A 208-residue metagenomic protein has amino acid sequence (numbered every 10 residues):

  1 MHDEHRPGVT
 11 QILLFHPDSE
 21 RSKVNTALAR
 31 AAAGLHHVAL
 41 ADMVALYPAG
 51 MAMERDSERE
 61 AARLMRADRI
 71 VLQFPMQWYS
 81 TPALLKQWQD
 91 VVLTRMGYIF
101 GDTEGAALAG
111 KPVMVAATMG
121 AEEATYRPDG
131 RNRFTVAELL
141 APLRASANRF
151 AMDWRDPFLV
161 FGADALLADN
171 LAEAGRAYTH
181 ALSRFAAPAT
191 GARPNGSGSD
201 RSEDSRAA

Functional and structural regions predicted by a protein language model:
H2-V44, Y178-T179: N-terminal beta1-alpha1 ligand-phosphate binding loop
Q11-L13, A39-A41, V71, M114-A116 (+1 more regions): Hydrophobic/aromatic beta-strand patches that form the interior of the parallel beta-sheet core in alpha/beta enzyme
K23-A27, R55, A83-Q87, D169: Generic recognition of short, well-ordered alpha-helical segments
A33, L140-A208: Glycine-rich phosphate/pyrophosphate-binding loop and the adjoining helix
L40-A62: N-terminal beta-loop-helix "entrance" segment that forms/cooperates in small-molecule cofactor or anionic ligand
M43-A45, M76, L159: Active-site loop/turn elements of alpha/beta-hydrolase fold enzymes, especially the short glycine-/histidine-rich
Y47-G50, E123-R127, A163-L166: A short acidic, helix-capping loop that chelates divalent metal ions and anchors anionic groups
R59-R144: Helix-loop-strand module that forms the ligand-binding subsite of alpha/beta enzymes
